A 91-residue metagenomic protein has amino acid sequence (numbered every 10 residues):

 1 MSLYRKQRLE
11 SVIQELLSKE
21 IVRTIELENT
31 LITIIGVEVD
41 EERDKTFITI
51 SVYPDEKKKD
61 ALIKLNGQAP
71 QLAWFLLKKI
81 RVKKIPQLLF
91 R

Functional and structural regions predicted by a protein language model:
M1-R91: Charge-rich, low-complexity N-terminal segments
